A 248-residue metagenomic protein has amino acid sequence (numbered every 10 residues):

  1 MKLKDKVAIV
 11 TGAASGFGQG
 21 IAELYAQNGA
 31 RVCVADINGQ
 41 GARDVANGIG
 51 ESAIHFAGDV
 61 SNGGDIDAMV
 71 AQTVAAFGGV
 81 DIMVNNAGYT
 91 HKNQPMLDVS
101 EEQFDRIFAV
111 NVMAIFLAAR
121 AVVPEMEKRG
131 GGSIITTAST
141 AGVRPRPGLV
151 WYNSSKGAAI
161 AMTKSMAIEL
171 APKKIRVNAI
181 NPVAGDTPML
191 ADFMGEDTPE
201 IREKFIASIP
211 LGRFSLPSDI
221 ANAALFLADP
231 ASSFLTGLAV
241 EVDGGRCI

Functional and structural regions predicted by a protein language model:
G39-Q40, A57-M69, E101, D219: The beta1-alpha1 cofactor-binding region of Rossmann-like NAD(H)/NADP(H)-dependent oxidoreductases
N62, A179, E203-A231, L235 (+1 more regions): C-terminal helical subdomain
T90-N93, R144, L225, T236-I248: Short C-terminal tail/terminal secondary-structure segment of NAD(P)H-dependent dehydrogenase/reductase domains
Q94-M96, S100-D105, I201, F205: Substrate-binding pocket helix/loop in short-chain dehydrogenase/reductase
A119, S155, T163: Active-site helix of classical SDR
P124, I168-P172, S233: Alpha-helical segment proximal to the catalytic Tyr-Lys
S139: Residue(s) in the substrate-gating loop at a strand-loop-helix junction that position the organic substrate next
